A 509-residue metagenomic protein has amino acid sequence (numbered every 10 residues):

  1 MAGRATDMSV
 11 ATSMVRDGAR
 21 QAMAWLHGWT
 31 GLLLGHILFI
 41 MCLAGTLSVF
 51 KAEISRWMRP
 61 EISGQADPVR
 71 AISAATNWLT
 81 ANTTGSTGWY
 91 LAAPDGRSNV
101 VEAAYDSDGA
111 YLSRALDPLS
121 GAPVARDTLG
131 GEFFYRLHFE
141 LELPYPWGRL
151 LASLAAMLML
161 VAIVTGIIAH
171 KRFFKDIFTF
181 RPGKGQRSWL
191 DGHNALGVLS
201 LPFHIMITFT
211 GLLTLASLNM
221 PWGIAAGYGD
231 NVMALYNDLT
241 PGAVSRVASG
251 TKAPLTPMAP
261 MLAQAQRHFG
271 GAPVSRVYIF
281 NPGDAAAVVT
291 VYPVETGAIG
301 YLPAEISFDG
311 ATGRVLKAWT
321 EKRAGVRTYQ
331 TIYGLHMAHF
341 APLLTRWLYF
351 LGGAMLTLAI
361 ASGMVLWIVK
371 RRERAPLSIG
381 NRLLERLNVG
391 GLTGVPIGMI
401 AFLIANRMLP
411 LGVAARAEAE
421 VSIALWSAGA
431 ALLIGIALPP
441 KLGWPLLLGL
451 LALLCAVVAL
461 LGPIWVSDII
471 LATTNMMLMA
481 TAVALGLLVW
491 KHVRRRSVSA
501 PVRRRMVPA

Functional and structural regions predicted by a protein language model:
A2-A509: Conserved histidines in hydrophobic membrane contexts and catalytic metal-binding motifs
